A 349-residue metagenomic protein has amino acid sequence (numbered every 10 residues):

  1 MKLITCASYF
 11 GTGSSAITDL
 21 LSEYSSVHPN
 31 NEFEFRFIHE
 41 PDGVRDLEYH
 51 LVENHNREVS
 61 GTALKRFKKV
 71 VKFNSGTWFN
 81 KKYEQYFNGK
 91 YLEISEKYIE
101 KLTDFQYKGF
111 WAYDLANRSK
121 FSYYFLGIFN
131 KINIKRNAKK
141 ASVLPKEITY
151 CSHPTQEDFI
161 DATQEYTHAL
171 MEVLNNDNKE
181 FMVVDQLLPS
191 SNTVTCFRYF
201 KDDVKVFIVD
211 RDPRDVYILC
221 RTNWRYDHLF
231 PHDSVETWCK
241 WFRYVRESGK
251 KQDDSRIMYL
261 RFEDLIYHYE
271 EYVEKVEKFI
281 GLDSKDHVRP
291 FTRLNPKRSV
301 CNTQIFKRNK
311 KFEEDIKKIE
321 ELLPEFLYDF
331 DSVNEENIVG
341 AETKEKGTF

Functional and structural regions predicted by a protein language model:
M1-D158, N295: PAPS-dependent sulfotransferase catalytic core
M1-I4, G89-E93, Y98-L102, Q106-S119 (+6 more regions): PAPS-dependent sulfotransferases, especially Golgi type II membrane carbohydrate sulfotransferases
K2-A7, T12, E157-D177, L187-T195 (+1 more regions): PAPS-dependent sulfotransferase catalytic domain
S25-V27, E180-F181, K201-V204: A generic structural motif
E40-R45, A63-V71, Y217-W224, W241-K250 (+1 more regions): Low-complexity, flexible helical/coil segments
Y49, G61, K65, K69 (+12 more regions): Polar/charged alpha-helical tracts
Y49-S60, D227-T237, I305-E314: A polyampholytic, Gly/Pro-enriched intrinsically disordered region
M182-Q186: A short acidic/basic microdomain associated with nuclease active sites
